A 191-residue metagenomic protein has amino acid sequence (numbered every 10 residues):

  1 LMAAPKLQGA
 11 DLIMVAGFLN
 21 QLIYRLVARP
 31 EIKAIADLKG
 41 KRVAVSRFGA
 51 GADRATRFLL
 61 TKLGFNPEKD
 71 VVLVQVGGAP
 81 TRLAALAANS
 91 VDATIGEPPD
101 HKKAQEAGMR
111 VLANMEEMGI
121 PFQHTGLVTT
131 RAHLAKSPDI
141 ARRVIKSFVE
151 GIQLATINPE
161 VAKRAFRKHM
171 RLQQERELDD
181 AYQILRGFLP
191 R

Functional and structural regions predicted by a protein language model:
L1-A88, D92-P98, R110-P121: Short, glycine-/small- and polar/acidic-enriched structural segments that line small-molecule recognition paths
F18-A28, A107-S137, A141, I145 (+1 more regions): Periplasmic-binding protein-like
A34, H101, L134-A135: Short beta-strands and strand-coil junctions in structured, solvent-facing domains, enriched
A44, F48, D92, H133 (+2 more regions): Amphipathic alpha-helical interaction elements
G64-F65, G108, R171, R191: Glycine-centered helix-boundary capping/hinge motifs
A104: Short helix- or helix-capping micro-motifs that position conserved polar/aromatic residues at function-defining sites
A135-R191: Secondary-structure end/capping motifs
